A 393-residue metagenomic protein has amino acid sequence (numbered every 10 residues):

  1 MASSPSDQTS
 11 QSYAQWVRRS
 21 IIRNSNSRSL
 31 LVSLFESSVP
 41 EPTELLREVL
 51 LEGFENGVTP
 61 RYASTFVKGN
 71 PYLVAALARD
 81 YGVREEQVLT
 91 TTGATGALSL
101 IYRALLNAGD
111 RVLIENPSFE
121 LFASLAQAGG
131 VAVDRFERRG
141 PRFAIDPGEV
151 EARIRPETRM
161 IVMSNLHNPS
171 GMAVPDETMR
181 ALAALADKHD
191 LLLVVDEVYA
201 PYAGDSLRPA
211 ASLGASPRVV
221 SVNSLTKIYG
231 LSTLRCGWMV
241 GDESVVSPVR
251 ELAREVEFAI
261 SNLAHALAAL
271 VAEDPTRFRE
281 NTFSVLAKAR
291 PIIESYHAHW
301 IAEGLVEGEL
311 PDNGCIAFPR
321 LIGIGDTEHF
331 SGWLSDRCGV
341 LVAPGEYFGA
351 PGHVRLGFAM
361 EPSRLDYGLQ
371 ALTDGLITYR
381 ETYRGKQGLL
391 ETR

Functional and structural regions predicted by a protein language model:
A2-G93, L100, A272: N-terminal small-domain helix-loop-helix segment of the aminotransferase-like
L31, A269, L286-E294, E307-L321: Conserved glycine-rich beta-strand-loop-beta hairpin in the small C-terminal domain of fold type I
T59-A184, A200-G214, V220, Q370 (+1 more regions): Conserved core of the PLP fold type I
G129, K188-H189, P217, C338: Helix C-cap/helix->beta junction micro-motif
E197: Walker B catalytic acidic pair
V220-A287, Q370, Y383: Conserved core segment of the aminotransferase class I/II
D274-E307: Conserved PLP-dependent catalytic core of the aminotransferase class-I/II
W333-V342, F348-R393: PLP-dependent enzyme catalytic core of the Aspartate aminotransferase-like
